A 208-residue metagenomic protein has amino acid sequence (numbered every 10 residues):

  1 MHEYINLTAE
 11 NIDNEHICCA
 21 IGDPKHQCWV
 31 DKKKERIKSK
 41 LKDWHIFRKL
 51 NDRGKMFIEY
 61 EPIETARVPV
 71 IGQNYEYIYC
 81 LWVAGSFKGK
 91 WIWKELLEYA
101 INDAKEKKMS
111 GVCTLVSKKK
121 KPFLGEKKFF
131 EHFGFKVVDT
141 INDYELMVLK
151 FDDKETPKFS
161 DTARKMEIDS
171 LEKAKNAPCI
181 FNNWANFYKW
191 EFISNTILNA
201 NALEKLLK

Functional and structural regions predicted by a protein language model:
M1-R53, K158-M166: Short amphipathic alpha-helix that is part of the acyltransferase structural core
K42-E59, A185-E191: Conserved beta-hairpin
R53-T65, Y77, W82, F192: Conserved beta-strand in the GNAT
Y79-K88, V116-K118: A short, internal acetyl-CoA/4′-phosphopantetheine-binding micro-motif in the GNAT/acyltransferase core
V83, G89-K105: Conserved acetyl-CoA-binding loop-helix of GNAT-fold acetyltransferases
A104-P122: Conserved GNAT acetyl-CoA-binding A-motif
L115, E131-V148, I193-L198: Conserved catalytic-core motifs of GNAT/GCN5-like acyltransferases
W190-K208: Non-catalytic, surface beta->alpha helical segment in thiol-disulfide oxidoreductase systems
